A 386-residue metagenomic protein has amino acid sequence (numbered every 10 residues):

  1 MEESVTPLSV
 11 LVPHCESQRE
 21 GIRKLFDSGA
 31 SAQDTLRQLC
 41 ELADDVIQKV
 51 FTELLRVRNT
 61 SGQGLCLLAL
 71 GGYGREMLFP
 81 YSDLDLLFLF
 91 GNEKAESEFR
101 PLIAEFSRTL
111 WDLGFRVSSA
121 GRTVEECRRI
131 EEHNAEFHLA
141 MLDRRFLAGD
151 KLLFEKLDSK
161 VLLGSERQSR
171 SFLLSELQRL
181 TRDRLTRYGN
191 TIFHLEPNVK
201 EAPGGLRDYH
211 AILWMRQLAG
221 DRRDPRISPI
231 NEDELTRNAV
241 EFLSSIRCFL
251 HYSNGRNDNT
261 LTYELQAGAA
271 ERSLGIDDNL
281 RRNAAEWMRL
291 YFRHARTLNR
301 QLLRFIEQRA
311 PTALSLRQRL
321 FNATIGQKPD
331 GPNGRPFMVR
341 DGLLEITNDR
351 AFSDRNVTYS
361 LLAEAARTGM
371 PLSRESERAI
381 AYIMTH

Functional and structural regions predicted by a protein language model:
M1-H386: A nucleotide- and high-energy phosphate-metabolite-utilizing enzyme signature
